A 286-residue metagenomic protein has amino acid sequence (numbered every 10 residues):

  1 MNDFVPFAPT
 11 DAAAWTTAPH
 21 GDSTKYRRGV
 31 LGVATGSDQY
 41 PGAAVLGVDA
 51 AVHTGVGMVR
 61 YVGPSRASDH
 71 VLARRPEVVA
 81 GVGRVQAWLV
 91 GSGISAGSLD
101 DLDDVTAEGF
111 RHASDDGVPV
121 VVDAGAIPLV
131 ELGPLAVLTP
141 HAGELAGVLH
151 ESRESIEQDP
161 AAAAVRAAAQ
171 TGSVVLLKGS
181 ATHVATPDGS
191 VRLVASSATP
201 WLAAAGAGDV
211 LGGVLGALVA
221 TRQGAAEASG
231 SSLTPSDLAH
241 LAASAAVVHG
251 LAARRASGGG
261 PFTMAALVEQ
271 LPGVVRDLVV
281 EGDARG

Functional and structural regions predicted by a protein language model:
M1-V121, P128-L129, G133-P134, A142 (+1 more regions): Small-residue (G/A/S/T)-rich helix-start motifs and N-terminal tracts that mark the onset
T139: Active-site loop and adjoining helix of the penicillin-binding protein/serine DD-peptidase-beta-lactamase fold
